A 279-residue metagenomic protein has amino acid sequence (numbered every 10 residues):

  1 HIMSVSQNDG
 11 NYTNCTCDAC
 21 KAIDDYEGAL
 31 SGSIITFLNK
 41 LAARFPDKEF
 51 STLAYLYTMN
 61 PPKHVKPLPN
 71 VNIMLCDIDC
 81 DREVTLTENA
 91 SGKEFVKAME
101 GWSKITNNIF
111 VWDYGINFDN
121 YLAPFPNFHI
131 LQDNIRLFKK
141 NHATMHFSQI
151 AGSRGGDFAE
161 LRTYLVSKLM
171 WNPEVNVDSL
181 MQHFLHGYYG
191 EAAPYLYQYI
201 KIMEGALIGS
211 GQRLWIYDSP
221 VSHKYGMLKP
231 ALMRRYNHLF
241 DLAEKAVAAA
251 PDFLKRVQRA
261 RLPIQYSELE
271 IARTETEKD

Functional and structural regions predicted by a protein language model:
H1-I105, D113: Gly/Pro-rich turn-and-neighbor structural signature
I2-S4, N60-D79, I109-A123, N134 (+5 more regions): Short flexible/disordered coil segments
N8, L53-P61, I116-D119, A151-F158 (+1 more regions): A glycine-rich phosphate-binding loop feature that marks nucleotide/adenosyl-phosphate handling sites
C17-I35, D77-G92, G115-H129, K168-W171 (+3 more regions): The substrate-binding groove and active-site-proximal loops of carbohydrate-active enzymes, especially glycoside
G32-N39, Q132, R136, R234 (+2 more regions): A structural signal for well-ordered alpha-helical segments within the folded catalytic domains of diverse enzymes
A43, D47, K104, K140 (+1 more regions): Secondary-structure boundary motif
L75, S91-P194, Q198: Structured mid-domain segments that build the active-site/substrate or prosthetic-cofactor binding neighborhood
L169-D279: Catalytic domains of carbohydrate-active enzymes that cleave complex glycans
